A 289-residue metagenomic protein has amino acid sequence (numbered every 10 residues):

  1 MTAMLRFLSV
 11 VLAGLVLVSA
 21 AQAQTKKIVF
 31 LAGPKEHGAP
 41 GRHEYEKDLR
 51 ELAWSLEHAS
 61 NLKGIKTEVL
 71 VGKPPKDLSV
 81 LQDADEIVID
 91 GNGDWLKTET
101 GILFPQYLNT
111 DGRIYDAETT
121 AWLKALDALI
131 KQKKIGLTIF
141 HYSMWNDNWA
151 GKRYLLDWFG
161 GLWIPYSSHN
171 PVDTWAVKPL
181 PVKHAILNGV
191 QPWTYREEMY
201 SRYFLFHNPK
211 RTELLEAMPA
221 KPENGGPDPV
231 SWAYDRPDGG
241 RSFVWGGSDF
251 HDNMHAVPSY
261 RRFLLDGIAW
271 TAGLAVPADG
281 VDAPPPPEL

Functional and structural regions predicted by a protein language model:
F7-S19: Bacterial N-terminal signal peptides
Q24-K26, A32, R50-W54, V71-G72 (+3 more regions): Extracellular ligand-binding/catalytic regions of CAZymes and related secreted enzymes and adhesion modules
K27-A32, T67-V69, E86-G91, G136-H141 (+2 more regions): Structural recognition of the beta-strand scaffold that forms the well-ordered cores of secreted hydrolase catalytic
P34-H37, P74-P75, V88, N92-L96 (+5 more regions): Solvent-exposed loop/turn segments at secondary-structure junctions within structured extracellular/periplasmic domains
K35-R50: Glycine- and acidic-residue-enriched helix-capping/strand-helix junction motifs
A53-K66: Signal peptide-proximal N-terminal region of secreted/periplasmic/extracellular or secretory-lumen proteins
D94-G189: A glycine-rich, often tryptophan-bearing local segment used as a flexible ligand/cofactor-contacting loop or short
L156-D157, L162-G239: Catalytic beta-strand/loop cores that center a nucleophilic Ser/Cys/Thr and support acyl-enzyme chemistry
